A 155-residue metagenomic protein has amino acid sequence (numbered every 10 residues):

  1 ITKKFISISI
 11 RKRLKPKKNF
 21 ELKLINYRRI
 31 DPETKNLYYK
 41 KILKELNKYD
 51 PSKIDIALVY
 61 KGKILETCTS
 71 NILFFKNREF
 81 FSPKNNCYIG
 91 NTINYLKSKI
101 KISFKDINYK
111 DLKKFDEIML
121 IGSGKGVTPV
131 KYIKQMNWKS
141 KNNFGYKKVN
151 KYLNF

Functional and structural regions predicted by a protein language model:
T2-F155: Helix-start/capping segments and mature chain N-termini
